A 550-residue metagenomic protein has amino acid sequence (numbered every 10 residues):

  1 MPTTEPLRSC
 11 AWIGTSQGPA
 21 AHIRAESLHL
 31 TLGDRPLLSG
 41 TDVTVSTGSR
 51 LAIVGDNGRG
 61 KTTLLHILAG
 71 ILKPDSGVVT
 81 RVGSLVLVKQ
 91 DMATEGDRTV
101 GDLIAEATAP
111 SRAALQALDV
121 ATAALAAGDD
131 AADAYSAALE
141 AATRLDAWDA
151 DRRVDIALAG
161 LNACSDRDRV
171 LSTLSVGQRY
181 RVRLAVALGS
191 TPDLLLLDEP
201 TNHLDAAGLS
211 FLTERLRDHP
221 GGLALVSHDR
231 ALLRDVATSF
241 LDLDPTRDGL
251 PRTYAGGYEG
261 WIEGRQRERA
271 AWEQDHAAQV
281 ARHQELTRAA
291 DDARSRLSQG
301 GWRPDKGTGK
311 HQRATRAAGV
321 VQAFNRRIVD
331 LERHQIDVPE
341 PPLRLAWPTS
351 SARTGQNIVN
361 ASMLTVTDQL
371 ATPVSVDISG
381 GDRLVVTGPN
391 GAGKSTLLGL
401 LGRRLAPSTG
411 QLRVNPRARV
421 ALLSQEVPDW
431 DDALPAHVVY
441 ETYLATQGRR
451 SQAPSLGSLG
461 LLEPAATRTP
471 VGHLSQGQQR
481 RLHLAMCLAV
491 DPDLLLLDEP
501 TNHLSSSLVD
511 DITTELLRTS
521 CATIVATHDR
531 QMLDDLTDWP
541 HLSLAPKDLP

Functional and structural regions predicted by a protein language model:
M1-A271, S351-P550: ABC ATP-binding cassette signature C-motif
A121, G128, L145, L286 (+5 more regions): Hydrophobic stripe of amphipathic alpha-helices that form coiled-coil interfaces
S136-A137, D305-G309, L343-L345: Short linear capping/connector segments at secondary-structure termini
A141-I156, V321-P339: Amphipathic alpha-helical coiled-coil segments
V170-L171, E340-S350: Long, charged, glycine-rich C-terminal linkers/tails
T246, S295-A318: Short, flexible, glycine-rich and Lys/Arg-enriched loop motifs at helix boundaries that contact anionic partners
G264-A293, L297, A314-A317, V321-Q335: Intracellular alpha-helical coupling/juxtamembrane segments of multi-pass membrane proteins
